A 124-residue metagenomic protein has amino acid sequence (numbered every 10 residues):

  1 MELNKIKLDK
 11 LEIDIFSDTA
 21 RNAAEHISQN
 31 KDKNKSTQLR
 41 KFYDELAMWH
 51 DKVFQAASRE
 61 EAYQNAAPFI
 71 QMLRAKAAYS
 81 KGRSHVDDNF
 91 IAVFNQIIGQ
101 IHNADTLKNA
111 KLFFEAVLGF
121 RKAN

Functional and structural regions predicted by a protein language model:
E2-F90: The feature represents the first ordered module of a protein
N89-N124: Amphipathic alpha-helical binding modules
